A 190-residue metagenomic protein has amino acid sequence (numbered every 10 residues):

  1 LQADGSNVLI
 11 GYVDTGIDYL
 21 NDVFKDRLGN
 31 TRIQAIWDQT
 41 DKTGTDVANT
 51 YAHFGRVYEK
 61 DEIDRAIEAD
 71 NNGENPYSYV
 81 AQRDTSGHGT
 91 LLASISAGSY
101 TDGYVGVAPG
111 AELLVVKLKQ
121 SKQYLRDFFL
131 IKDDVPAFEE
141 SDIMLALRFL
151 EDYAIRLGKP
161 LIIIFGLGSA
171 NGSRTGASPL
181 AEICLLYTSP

Functional and structural regions predicted by a protein language model:
Q2-S141, G158-I162, G172-G176: Subtilisin-like serine protease catalytic core
A93, M144-L147, A181: Extracytoplasmic/secreted envelope proteins and their assembly/folding machinery, especially bacterial periplasmic
I164-G168: A cross-family glycoside hydrolase active-site/sugar-binding cleft signature
Y187-P190: Conserved small/polar residues in nucleotide/adenosyl-binding loops
